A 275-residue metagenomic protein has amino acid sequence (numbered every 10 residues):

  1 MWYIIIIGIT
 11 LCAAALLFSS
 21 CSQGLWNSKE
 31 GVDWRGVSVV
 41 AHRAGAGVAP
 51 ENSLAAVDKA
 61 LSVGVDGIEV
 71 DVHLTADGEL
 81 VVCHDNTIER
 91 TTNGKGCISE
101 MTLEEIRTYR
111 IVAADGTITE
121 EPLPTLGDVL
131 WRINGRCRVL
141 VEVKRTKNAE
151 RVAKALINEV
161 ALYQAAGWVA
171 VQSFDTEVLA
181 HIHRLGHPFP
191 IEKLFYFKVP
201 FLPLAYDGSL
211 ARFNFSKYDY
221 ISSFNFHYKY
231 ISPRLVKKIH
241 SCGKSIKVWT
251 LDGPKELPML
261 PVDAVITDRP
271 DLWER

Functional and structural regions predicted by a protein language model:
W2-T10, A14-R275: Phosphate-group recognition and catalysis centered on beta-loop-alpha active-site segments
